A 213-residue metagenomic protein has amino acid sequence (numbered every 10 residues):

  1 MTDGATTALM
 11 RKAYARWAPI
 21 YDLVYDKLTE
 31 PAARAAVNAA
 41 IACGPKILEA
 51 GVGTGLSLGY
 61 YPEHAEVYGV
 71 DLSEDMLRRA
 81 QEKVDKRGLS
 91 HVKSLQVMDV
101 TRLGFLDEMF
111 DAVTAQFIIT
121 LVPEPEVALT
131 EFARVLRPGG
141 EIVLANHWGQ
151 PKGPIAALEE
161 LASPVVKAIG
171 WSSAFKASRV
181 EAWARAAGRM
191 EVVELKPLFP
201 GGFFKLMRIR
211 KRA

Functional and structural regions predicted by a protein language model:
M1-R16: N-terminal, positively charged/glycine-rich alpha-helical extensions of SAM-dependent methyltransferases
A8, Y25, A145-L206: C-terminal alpha-helical "lid/dimerization" subdomain adjacent to the S-adenosyl-L-methionine
K27-P45: Conserved alpha-helix/loop element of class I SAM-dependent methyltransferases that forms part of the SAM/SAH-binding
K46, E66, G139-E141: Short glycine-centered segments of the SAM/dcSAM-binding site in methyltransferase folds
L48-R102: Class I SAM-dependent methyltransferase SAM/SAH-binding core
T101-V113: A short acidic, Gly/Pro-enriched loop at the edge of an enzyme's catalytic core that lines a small-molecule cofactor
A112-E124: A short SAM/SAH-binding and catalytic strip from SAM-dependent methyltransferases
E126-P138: A short glycine-rich, Lys/Arg-flanked "PGG" loop and its adjoining helix->strand segment in the class I
